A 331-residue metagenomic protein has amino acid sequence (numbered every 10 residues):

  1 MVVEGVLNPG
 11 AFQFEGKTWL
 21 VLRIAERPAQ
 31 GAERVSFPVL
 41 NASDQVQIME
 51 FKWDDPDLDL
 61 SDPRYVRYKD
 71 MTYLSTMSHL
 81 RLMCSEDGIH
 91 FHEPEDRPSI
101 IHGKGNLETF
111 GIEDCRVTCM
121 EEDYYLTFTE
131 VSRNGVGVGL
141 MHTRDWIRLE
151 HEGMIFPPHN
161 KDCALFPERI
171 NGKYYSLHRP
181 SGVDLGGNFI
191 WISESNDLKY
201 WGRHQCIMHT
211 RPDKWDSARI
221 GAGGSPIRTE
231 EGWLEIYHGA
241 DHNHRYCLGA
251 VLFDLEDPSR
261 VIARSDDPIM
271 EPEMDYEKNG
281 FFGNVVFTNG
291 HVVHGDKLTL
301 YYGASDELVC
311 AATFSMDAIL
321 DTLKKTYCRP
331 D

Functional and structural regions predicted by a protein language model:
M1-F110, T118-A218, I227-F281, G295-L298 (+1 more regions): Beta-rich carbohydrate-recognition and catalytic domains
E113, C163, G224, F287-N289: Structural signature of WD-repeat beta-propeller blades
Y276-K278, V286-G290: Short glycine-rich, acidic/polar surface loops and turns
